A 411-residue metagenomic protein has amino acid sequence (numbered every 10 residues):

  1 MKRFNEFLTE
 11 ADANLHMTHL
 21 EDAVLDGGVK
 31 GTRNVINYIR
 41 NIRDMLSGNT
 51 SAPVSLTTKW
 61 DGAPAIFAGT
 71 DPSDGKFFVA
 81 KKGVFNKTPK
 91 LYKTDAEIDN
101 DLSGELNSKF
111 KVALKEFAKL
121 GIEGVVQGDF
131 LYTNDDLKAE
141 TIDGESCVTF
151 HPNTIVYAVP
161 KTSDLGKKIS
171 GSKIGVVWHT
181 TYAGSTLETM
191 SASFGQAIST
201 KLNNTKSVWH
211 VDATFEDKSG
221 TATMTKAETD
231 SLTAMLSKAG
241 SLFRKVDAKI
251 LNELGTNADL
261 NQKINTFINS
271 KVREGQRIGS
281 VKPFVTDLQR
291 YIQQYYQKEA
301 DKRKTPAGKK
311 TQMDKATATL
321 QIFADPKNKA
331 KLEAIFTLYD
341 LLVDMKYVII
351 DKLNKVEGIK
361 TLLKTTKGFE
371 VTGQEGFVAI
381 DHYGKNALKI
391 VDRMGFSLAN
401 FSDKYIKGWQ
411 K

Functional and structural regions predicted by a protein language model:
R3-D12: Proteolytic processing junctions in secreted/extracellular precursors, especially proprotein convertase/trypsin-like
A11-V54, K59-P64, A68-K411: Core nucleotide-handling region used for phosphoryl-transfer chemistry
